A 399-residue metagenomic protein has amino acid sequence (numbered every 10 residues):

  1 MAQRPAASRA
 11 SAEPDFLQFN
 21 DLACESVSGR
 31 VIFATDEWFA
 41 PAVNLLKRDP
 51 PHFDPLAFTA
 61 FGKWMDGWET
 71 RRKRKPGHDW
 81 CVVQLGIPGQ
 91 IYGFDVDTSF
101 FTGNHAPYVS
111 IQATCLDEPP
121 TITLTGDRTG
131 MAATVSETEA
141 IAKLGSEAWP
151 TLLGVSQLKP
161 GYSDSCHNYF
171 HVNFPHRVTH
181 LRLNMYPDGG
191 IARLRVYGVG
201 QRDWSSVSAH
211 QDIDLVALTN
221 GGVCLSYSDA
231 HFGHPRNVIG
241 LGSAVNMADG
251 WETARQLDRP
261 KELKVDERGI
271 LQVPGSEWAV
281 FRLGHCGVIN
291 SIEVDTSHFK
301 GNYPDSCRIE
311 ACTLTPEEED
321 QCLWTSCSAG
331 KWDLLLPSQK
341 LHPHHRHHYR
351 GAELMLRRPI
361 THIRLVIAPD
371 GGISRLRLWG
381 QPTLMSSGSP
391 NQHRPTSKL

Functional and structural regions predicted by a protein language model:
A2-W80, F100-W278, G287, H298-L399: Trp- and acidic/polar-enriched beta-sheet ligand-binding modules for extracellular glycan and matrix recognition
P76-F100: General structural concept
I91-Y92, I289-S291: Secondary-structure-rich domain cores
